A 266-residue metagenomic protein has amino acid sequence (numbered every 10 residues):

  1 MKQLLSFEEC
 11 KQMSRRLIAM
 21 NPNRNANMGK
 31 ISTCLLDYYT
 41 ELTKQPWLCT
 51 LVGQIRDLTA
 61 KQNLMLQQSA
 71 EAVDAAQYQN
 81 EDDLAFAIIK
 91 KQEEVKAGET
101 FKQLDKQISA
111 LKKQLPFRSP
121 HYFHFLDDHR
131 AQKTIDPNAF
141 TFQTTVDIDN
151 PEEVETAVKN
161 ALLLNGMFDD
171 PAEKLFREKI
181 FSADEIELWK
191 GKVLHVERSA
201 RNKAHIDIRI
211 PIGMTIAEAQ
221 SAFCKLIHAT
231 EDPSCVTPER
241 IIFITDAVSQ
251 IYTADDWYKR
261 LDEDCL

Functional and structural regions predicted by a protein language model:
M1-N202, R209-E218, L266: Signature for HUH/AEP ssDNA processing cores
E71, A222, W257-R260: Generic preference for flexible, low-structure residues
K192, A219-A229: Conserved short secondary-structure elements within globular domains
K203-H205, Q220-F223, I241: Catalytic and binding regions of secreted/periplasmic enzymes and modules that target cell-wall glycans
I212-G213, I227-L266: Catalytic "initiation/cleavage/transfer" segments centered on a nucleophilic residue and adjacent nucleic-acid-engaging
